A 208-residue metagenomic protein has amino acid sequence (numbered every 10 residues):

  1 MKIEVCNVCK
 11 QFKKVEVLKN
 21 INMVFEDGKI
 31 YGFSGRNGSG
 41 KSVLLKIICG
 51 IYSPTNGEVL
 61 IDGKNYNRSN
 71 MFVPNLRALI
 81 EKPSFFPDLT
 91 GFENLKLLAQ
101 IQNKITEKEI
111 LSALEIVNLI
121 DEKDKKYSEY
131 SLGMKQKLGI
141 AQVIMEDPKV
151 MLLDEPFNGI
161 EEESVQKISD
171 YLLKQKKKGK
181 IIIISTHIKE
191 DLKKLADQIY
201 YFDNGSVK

Functional and structural regions predicted by a protein language model:
S34-R36: The feature captures the beta-strand-to-loop junction immediately N-terminal to the Walker
C49: Helix-to-loop junction immediately C-terminal to a conserved catalytic motif
G57-F72: Conserved ABC transporter NBD signature motif
K96, E107-E122: Conserved ABC ATPase "signature" region
M151-E155: Catalytic Walker B motif of ABC-type/P-loop ATPase nucleotide-binding domains
